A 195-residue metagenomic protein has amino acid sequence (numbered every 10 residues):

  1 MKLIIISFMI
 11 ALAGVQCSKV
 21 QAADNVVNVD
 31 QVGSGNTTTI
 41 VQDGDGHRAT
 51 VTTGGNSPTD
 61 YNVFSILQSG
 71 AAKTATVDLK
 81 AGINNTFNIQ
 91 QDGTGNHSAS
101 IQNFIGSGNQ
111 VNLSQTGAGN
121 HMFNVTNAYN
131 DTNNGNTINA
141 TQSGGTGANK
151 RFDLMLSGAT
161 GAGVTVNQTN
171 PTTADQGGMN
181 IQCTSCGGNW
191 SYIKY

Functional and structural regions predicted by a protein language model:
M1-K2: N-terminal hydrophobic targeting signals that begin at the initiator methionine
I5, L12-A22: Sec/Tat signal peptide C-region and signal peptidase I cleavage site
I6-M9, V29: Short helix-onset patch at the extreme N-terminus, typifying the N->h transition of secretory signal peptides
A22-Y195: Low-complexity repeat regions of mature extracellularly deployed or surface/particle-associated proteins
